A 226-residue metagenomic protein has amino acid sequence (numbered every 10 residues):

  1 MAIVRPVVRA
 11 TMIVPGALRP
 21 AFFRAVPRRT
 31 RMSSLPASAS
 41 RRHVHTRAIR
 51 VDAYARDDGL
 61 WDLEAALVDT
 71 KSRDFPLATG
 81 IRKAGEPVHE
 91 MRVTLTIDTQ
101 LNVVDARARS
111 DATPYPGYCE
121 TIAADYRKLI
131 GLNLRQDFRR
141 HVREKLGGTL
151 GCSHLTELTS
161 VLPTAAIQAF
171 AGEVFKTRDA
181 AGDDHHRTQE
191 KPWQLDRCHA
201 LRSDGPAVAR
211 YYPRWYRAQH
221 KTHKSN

Functional and structural regions predicted by a protein language model:
M1-V8, M12-V14, V26: Short hydrophobic transmembrane-like helices used for membrane targeting/insertion
P6, A17-R19, A37: Generic early N-terminus positional signal peaking at residue ~5-7
V8-A10, F22, D137: Residues at secondary-structure transition points
V14-T30: Serine-biased, low-complexity intrinsically disordered segments, primarily in secretory-pathway proteins
R29-M32, R56-D57, D98-Q100: Secondary-structure boundary elements
S34, D69-N226: Active-site- and interface-proximal helix/loop "cap" or "latch" segments in soluble metabolic and energy-transducing
P36-L63, V68-G80: N-terminal intrinsically disordered, cationic/polar leader segments that include organellar targeting peptides
